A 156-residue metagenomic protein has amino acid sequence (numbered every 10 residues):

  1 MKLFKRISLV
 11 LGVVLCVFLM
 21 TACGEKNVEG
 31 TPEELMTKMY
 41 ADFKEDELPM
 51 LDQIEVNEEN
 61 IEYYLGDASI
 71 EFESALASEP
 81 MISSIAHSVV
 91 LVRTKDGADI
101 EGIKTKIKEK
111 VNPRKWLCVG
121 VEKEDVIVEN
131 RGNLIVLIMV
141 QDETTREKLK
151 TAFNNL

Functional and structural regions predicted by a protein language model:
M1-L11: Bacterial N-terminal signal peptides that target proteins for export
R6, C23-L156: Soluble, non-membrane globular domain cores that form compact, hydrophobic packing and curved binding surfaces
V13-L15: Gram-negative bacterial Sec-dependent N-terminal signal peptides
F18-A22: C-terminal motif of bacterial Sec signal peptides marking the signal peptidase cleavage site
